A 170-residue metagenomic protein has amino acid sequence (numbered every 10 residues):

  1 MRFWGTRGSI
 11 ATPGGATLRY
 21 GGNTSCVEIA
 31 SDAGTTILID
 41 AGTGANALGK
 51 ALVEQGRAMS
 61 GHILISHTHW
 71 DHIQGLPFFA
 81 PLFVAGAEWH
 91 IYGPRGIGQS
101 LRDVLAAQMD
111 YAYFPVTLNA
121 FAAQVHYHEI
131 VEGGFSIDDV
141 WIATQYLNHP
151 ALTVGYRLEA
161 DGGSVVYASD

Functional and structural regions predicted by a protein language model:
M1-V166: Binuclear metal-dependent hydrolase catalytic cores
D170: Conserved acidic
